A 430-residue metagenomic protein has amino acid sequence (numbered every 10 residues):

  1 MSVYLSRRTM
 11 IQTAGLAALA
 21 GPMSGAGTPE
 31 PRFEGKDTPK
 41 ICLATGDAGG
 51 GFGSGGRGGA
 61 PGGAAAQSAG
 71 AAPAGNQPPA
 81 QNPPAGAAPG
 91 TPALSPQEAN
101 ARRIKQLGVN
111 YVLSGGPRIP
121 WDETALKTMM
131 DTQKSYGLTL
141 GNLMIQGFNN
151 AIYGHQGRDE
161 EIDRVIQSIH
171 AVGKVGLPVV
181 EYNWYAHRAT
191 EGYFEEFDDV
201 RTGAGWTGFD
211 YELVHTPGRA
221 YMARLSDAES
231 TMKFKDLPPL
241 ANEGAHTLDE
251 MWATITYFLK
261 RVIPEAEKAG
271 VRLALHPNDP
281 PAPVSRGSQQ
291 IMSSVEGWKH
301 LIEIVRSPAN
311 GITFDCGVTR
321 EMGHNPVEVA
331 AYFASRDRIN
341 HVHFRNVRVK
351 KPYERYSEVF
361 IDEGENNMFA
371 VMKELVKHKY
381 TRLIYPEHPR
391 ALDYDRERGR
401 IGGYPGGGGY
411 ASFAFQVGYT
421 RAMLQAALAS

Functional and structural regions predicted by a protein language model:
S2-G15, L19-G25, P29-K40, T45-A85 (+9 more regions): Histidine-acidic metal/acid-base catalytic patches
I11-G15, L19, T91-E98, H170 (+2 more regions): An N-terminal assembly and electron-transfer interface module characteristic of large anaerobic redox and radical
D37, C42-G50, P89-P96, K105-Q106 (+1 more regions): Asp-box/BNR beta-propeller blade signature and adjacent active/binding-site loops in extracellular glycan-interacting
G51-G53, G90-I104, I162-I169, N325-A331: Short, acidic/polar
P96-G115, V175: Catalytic domains of carbohydrate-active enzymes, especially glycoside hydrolases
G115-T256, K268, V318, T381-R382: Structural motif corresponding to the early beta-alpha repeats
